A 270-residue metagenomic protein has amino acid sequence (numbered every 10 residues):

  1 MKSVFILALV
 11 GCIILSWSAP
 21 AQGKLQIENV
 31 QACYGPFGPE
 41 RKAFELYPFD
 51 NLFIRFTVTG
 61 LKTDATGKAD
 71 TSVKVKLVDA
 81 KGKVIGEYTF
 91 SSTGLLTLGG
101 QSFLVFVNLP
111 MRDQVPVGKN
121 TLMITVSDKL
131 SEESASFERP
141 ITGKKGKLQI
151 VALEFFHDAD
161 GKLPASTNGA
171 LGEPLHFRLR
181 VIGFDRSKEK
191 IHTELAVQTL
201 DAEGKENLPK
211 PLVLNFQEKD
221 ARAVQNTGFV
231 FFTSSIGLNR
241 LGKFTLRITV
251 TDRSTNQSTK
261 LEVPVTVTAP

Functional and structural regions predicted by a protein language model:
M1-V4: Positively charged n-region of N-terminal signal peptides that target proteins for export
L7-S16: Bacterial N-terminal signal peptides
W17-A21: Sec/Tat signal peptide C-region and signal peptidase I cleavage site
Q22-P270: Intrinsically disordered, low-complexity terminal regions enriched in Ser/Thr/Pro/Gly and charged residues
